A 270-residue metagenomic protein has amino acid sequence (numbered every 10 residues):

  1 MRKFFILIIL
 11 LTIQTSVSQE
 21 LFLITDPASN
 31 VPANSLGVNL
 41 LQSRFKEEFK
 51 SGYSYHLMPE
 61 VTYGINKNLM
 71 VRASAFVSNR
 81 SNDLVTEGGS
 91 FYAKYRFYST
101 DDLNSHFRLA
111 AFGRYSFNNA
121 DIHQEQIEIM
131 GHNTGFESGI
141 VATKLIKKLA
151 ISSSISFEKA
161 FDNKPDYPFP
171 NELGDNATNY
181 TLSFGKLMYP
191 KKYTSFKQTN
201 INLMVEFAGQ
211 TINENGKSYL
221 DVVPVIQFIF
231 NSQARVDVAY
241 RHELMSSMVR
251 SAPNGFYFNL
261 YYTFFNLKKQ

Functional and structural regions predicted by a protein language model:
R2-K3, E20: N-terminal leader/targeting segments
K3-I13: Sec-dependent N-terminal signal peptides
S18-D162, N171-Q227, N231-Q270: Transmembrane beta-barrel domains of Gram-negative outer membranes and organellar outer membranes
D166-Y167: Extended low-complexity, intrinsically disordered segments associated with secretion/export and membrane-tethering
